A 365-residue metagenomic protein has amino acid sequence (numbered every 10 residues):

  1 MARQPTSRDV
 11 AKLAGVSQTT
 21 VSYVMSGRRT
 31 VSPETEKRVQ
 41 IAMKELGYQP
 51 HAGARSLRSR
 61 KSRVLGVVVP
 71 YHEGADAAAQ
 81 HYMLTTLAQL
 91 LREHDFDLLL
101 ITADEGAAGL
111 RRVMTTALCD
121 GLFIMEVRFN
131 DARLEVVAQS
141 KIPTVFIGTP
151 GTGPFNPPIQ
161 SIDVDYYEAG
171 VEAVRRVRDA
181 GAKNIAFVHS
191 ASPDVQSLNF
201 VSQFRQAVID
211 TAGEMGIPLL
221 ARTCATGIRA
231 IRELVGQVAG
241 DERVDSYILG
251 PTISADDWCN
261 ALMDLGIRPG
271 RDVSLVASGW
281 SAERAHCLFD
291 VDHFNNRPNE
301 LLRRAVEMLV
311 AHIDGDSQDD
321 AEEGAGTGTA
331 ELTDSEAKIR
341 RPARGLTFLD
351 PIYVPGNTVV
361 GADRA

Functional and structural regions predicted by a protein language model:
M1-R63, D363-A365: N-terminal helix-turn-helix DNA-binding module of bacterial transcription factors
I41, L46-R111, G121, S202 (+1 more regions): Amphipathic helical "hinge" segments at domain boundaries
R92-I101, R205-R229: Short beta-strand elements in bilobed, periplasmic/extracellular small-molecule ligand-binding domains
F96-T116, T223-D241: Structural motif
M125-A169, I253, G279-V291: Flexible loop/hinge segments that line or gate small-molecule binding clefts
I162-V188, I228-G236, N295-D316: Hydrophobic alpha-helical segments within soluble ligand-binding/sensing domains
V171-G213, I217, G328, D334-T358: An alpha-beta-alpha
R232, G240-A365: Flexible loop/turn connectors
